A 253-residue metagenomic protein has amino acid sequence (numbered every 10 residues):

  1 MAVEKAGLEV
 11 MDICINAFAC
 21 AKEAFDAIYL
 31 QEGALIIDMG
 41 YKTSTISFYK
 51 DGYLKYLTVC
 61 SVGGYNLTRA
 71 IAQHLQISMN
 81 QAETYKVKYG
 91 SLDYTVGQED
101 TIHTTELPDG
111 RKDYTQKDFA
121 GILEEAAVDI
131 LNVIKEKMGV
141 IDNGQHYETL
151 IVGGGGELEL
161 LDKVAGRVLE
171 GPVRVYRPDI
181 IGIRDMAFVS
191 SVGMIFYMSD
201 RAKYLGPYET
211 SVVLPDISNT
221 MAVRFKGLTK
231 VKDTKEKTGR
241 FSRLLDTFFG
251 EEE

Functional and structural regions predicted by a protein language model:
M1-A34, L92-Q98, I102, D109 (+2 more regions): Nucleotide/phosphate-binding catalytic cleft detector across ATP-hydrolyzing and phosphate-transferring enzymes
M1-E4, L8, A17-F18, K50-A127 (+1 more regions): Phosphate-binding glycine-rich/basic clefts of nucleotide- and phosphate-handling proteins, predominantly
V3, D38, I71, I134 (+2 more regions): Residue-level signature of catalytic and energy-coupling elements of molecular machines, predominantly ATP/GTP-dependent
A27-Y56, I71: Gly/Thr-rich phosphate-binding beta-strand-loop-beta motif of the actin/hexokinase/Hsp70
Y29-L30, A165-E170: Short, solvent-exposed amphipathic alpha-helical segments in soluble enzyme and RNA/protein-processing domains
S91, Q145-A165: Glycine-rich phosphate-binding loops at beta-strand->alpha-helix junctions
L131-Y147: Phosphate/pyrophosphate-binding loops at sites that engage ATP/ADP/AMP, CoA/4′-phosphopantetheine, polyphosphate
R177-V223: Glycine-rich phosphate-binding/hydrolytic loop that grips phosphoryl groups
